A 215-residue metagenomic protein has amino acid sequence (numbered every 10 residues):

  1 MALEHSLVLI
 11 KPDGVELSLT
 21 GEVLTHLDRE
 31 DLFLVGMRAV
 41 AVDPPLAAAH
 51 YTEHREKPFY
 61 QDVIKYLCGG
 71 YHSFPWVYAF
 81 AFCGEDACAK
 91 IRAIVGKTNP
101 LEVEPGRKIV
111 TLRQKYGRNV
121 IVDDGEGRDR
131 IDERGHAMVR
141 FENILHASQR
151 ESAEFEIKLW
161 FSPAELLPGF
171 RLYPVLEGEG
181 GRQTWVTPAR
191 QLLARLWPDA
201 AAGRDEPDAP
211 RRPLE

Functional and structural regions predicted by a protein language model:
M1-E215: Non-catalytic terminal and connector segments of soluble metabolic enzymes
